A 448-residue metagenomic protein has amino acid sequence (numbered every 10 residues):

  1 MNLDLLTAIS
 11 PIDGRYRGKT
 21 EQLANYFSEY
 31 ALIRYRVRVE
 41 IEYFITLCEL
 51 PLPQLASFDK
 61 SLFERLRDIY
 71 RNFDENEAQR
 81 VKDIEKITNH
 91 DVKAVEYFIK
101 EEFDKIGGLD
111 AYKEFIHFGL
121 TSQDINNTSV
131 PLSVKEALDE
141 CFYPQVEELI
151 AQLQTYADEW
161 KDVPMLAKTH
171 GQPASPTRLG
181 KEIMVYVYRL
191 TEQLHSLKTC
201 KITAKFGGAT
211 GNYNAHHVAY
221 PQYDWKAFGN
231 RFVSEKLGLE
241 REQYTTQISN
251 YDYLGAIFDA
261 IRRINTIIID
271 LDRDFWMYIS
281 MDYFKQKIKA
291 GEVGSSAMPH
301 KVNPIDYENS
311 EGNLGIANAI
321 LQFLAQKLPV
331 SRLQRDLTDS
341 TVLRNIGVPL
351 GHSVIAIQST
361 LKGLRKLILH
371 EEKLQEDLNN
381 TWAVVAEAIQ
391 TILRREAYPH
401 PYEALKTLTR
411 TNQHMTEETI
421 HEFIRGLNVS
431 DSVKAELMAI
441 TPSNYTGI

Functional and structural regions predicted by a protein language model:
M1-R34, V39, T88-N89, D282-Y283 (+1 more regions): Glycine-rich cofactor/substrate-binding loops
M1-Y213, Y220, D224-F232, G294 (+5 more regions): A helix-coil-helix interface module used to build multimeric assemblies and to scaffold catalytic/cofactor sites
E42-L47, F98, E102, A137 (+17 more regions): Generic, well-ordered alpha-helical scaffold segments in large soluble proteins
K135-Y143, E147-I150, Q154, M184-V187 (+7 more regions): Short amphipathic alpha-helical segments with heptad-repeat character
Y156, W160-V163, L197-C200, A204 (+6 more regions): Hydrophobic stripe of amphipathic alpha-helices that form coiled-coil interfaces
G171, T245-T246, P401, T416: Short, surface-exposed helix-loop/turn micro-motifs enriched in polar/charged residues
Q193, E240-E242, T246-R332: Glycine-rich anion/phosphate-binding loop at the beta-strand->alpha-helix junction
Y223-Q247, Y251: Active-site-adjacent "gating/activation" loops or surface patches in catalytic cores
